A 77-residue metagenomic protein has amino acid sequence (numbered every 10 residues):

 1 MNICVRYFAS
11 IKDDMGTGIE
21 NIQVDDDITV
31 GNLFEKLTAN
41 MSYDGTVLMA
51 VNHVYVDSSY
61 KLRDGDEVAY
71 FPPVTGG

Functional and structural regions predicted by a protein language model:
M1-G76: Ubiquitin-like/PB1-type beta-grasp interaction modules and other compact soluble beta-rich domains
